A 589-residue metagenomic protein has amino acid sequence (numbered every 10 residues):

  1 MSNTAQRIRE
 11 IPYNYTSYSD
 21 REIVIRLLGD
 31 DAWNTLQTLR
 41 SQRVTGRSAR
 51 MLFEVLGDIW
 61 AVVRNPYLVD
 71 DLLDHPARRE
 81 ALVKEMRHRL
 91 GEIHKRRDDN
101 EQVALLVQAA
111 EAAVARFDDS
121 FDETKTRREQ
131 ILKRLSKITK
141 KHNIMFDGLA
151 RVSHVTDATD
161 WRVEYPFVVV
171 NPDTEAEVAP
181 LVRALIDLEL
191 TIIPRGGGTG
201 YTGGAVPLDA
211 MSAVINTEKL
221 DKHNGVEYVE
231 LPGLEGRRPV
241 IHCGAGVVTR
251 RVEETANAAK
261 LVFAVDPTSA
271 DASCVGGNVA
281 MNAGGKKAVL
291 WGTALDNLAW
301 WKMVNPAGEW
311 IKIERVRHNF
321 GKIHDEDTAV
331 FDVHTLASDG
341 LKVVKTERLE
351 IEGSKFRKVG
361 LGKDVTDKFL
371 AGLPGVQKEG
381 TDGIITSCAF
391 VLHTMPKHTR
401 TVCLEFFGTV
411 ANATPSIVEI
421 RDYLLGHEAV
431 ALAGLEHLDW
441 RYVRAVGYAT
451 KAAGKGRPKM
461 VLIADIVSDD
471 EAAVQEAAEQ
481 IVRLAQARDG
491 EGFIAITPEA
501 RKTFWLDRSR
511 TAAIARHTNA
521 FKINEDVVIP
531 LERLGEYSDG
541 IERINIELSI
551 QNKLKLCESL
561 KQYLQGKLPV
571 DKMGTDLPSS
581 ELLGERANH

Functional and structural regions predicted by a protein language model:
M1-R183, G200-V240, T268, V391-L392 (+4 more regions): N-terminal flexible segment immediately upstream of the FAD-binding catalytic core in FAD-dependent oxidoreductases
Q42, D70, K140-G148, F263-T268 (+5 more regions): Flexible, glycine/charged-enriched surface loops at secondary-structure junctions
H88-E123, L181, R251-V252, D325-K358 (+1 more regions): Flexible inter-domain linker/hinge segments
I144-G148, V170-P172, I192-G196, G203 (+10 more regions): General beta-strand structural signal in soluble alpha/beta enzymes
K222-G233, H242-V418: FAD-binding subdomain of flavoenzyme oxidoreductases
W300, R400-D422, G434-H437, Y448-A512 (+1 more regions): Glycine-rich, acidic/polar active-site loops that bind/position phosphate-bearing ligands
F331-E350, Q551, K555-H589: Long intrinsically disordered, low-complexity regions that are acidic and Ser/Thr-rich
